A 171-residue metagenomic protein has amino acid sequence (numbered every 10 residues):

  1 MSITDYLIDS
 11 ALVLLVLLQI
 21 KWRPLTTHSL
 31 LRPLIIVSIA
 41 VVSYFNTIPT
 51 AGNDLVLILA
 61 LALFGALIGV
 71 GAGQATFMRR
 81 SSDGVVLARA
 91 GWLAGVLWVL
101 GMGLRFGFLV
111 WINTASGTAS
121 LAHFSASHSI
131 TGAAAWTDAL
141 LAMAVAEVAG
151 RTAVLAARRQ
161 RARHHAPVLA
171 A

Functional and structural regions predicted by a protein language model:
M1-A11, V56-L67: Structural signature of hydrophobic alpha-helical transmembrane segments
D5-N46: N-terminal, charge-rich interaction modules
V13-T27, A72-G84, A153-R158: C-terminal ends of transmembrane helices
T26-S38, L55-L63, V85-L93: Cytoplasmic-side transmembrane-helix entry/capping segments in multi-pass membrane proteins
I35-F45, L67, R89-M102: Small-residue-rich segments of transmembrane alpha-helices in multi-pass membrane proteins, especially helix faces
F45-L57: Interfacial helix-start motif at the membrane-water boundary
G65-G95: Ordered, amphipathic secondary-structure segments that act as subunit-interaction surfaces in large macromolecular
L97-A171: C-terminal membrane-adjacent module
